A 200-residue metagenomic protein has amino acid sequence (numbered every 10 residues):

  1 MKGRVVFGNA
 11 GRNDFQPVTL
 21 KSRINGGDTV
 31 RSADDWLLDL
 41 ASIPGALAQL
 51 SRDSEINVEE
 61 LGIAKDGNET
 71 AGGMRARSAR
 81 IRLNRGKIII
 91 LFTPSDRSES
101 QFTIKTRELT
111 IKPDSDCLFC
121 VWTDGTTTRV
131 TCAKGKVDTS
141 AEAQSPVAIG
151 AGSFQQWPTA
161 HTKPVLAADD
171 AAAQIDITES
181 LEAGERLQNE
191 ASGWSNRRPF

Functional and structural regions predicted by a protein language model:
K2-Q16, S140: Short beta-strand segments and strand-loop junctions that repeat across beta-rich extracellular domains
V6, I90-L91, F102, I111: Extended, compositionally simple hydrophobic/Ser/Thr-rich segments that build repetitive fibrous architectures
F15-T19, A33, L38-S51, E60-R80 (+2 more regions): C-terminal interaction modules
I24-D35: Glycine-rich repeat segments that build the extracellular carbohydrate-interaction surface of secreted and virion
